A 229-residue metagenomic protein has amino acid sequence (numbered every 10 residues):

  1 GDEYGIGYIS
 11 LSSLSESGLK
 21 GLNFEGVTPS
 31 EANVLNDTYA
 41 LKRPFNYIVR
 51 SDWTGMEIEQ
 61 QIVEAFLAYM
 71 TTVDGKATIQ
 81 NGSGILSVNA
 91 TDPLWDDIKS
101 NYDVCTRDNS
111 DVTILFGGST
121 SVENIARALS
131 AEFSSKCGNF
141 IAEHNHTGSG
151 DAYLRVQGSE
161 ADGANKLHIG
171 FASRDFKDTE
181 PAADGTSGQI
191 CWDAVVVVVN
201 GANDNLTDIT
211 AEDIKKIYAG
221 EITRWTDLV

Functional and structural regions predicted by a protein language model:
G1-V229: Flexible loop/hinge segments at secondary-structure junctions
